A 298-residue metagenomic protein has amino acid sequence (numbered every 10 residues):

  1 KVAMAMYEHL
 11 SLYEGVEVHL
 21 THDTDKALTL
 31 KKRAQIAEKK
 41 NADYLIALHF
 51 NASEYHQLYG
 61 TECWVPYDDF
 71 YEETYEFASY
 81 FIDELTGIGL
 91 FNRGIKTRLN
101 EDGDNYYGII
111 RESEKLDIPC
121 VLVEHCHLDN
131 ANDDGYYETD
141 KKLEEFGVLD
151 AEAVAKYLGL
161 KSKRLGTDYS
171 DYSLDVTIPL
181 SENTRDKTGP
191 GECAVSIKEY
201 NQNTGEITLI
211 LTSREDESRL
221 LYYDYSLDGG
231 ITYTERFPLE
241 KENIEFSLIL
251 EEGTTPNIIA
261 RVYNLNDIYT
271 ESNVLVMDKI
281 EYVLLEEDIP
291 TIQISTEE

Functional and structural regions predicted by a protein language model:
K1-E192: Active-site-proximal helix/loop segments of hydrolytic enzymes
D186, L209-S218, N264: Extracellular acidic, Ser/Thr/Pro-rich low-complexity tracts
G189, I197-G205: Short, solvent-exposed loop/linker segments at the N-terminal edge of repeated beta-sheet extracellular domains
D224-S226: Conserved Ser/Thr-centered positions that define the repeating blades of beta-propeller domains
T234-E242: Short beta-strand segments within Ig-like beta-sandwich modules, predominantly Fibronectin type-III
E242-L248: Short strand-edge motifs at loop-to-beta-strand transitions and within beta-strands of extracellular beta-rich domains
P256-A260: Hydrophobic/tyrosine-rich beta-strand signature of extracellular beta-sandwich/beta-rich modules, prominently
Y263-Y269: Short, solvent-exposed loop/turn segments at the edges of extracellular beta-sandwich modules
